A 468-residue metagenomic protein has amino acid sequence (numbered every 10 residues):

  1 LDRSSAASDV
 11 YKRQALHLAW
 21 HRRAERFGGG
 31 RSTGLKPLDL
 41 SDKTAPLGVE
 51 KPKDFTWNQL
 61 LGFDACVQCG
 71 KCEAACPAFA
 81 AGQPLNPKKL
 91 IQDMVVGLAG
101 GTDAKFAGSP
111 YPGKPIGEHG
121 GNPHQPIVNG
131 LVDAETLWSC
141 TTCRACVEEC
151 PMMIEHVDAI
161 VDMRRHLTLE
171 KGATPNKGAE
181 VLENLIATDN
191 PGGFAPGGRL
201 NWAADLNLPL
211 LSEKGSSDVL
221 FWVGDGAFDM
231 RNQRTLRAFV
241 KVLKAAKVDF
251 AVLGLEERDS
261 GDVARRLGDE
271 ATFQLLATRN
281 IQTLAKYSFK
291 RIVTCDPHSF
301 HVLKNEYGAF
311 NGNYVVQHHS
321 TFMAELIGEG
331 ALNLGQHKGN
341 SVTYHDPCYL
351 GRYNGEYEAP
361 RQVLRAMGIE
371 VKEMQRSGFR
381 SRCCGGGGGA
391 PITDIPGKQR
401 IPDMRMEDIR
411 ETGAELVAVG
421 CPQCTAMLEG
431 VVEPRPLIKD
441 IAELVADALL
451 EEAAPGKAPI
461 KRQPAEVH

Functional and structural regions predicted by a protein language model:
L1-A7, Y11-Q14: Single conserved hydrophobic/aromatic residue that forms the stacking wall/gate of nucleotide- or nucleobase-binding
R13-K43, D93-G100, A173, K177: Juxtamembrane inter-helical linkers in multi-pass membrane proteins
G28-L85: Non-transmembrane accessory domains of multi-pass membrane transporters/channels
A45, P52-F63, L85-K89, L98-N311 (+2 more regions): Iron-sulfur-cluster electron-transfer modules
C66-C72, C76, L90, C140-C146 (+6 more regions): Short cysteine clusters
G82-T102, A107-Y111, P360-I369, S377-S381: Active/binding-pocket-proximal capping segment
G226-H318, Y349-H468: Cofactor-cradling patches in redox/metallo enzymes
Y344: Hydrophobic alpha-helical positions that pack around
